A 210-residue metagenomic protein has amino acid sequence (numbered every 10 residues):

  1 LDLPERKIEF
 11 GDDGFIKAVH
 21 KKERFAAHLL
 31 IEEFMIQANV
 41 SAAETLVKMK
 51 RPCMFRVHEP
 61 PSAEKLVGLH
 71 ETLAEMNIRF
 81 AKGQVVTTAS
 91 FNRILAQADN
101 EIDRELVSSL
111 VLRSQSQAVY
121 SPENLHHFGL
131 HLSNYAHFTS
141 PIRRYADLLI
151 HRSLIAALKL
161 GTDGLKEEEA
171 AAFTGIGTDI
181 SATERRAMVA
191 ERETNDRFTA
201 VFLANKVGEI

Functional and structural regions predicted by a protein language model:
L1-L3: Amphipathic alpha-helical blocks
K7, M35, R51-M54, H127: Beta-sheet entry/capping signal
F10-G14: Short acidic-glycine loop/turn motifs at beta-strand connectors
I16-H28, K50-R56, L130-A136: Glycine- and acidic
R24-E44, S140-R143: Conserved pre-motif C helix in the palm subdomain of viral-like polymerases
S41, E59, E64, L73-I210: Structured C-terminal cores of nucleic-acid metabolism proteins
T45, M49: Acidic (Asp/Glu-rich), glycine- and aromatic
